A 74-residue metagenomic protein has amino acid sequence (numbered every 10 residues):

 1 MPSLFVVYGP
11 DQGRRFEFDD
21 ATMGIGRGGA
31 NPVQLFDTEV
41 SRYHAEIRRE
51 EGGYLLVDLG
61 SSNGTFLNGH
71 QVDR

Functional and structural regions predicted by a protein language model:
M1-F5: Short structural boundary motif marking the start of a folded domain
V7-D11: Short, solvent-exposed loop/edge segments of extracellular or virion-exposed proteins
Q12-R74: Forkhead-associated
